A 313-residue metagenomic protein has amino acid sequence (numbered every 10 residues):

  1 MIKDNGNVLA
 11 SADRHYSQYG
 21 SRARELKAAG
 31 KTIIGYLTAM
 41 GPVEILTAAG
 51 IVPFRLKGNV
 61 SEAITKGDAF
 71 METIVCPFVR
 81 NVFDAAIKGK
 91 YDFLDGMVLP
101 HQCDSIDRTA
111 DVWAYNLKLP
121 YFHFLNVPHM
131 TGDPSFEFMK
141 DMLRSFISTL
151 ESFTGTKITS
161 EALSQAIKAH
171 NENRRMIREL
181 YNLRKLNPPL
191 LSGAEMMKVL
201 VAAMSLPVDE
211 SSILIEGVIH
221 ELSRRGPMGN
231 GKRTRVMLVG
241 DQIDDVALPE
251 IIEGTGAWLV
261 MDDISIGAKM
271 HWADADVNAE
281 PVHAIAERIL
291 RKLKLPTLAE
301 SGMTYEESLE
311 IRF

Functional and structural regions predicted by a protein language model:
M1-T32, R144, S148-D274: A charged, amphipathic alpha-helical module
G6-N7, D13-K27, K31-E44, A63-D68 (+2 more regions): Metallocofactor- and cofactor-centric catalytic cores in central/energy metabolism, strongly enriched
T32, I51, L119-P120, A257: A structural micro-motif
A39-M40, I45-K57, G240-R312: Redox- and metal-dependent alpha/beta enzyme cores, enriched for Fe-S-associated oxidoreductases and cofactor-handling
V60-P77, M270-V282: N-terminal beta-loop-helix "entrance" segment that forms/cooperates in small-molecule cofactor or anionic ligand
F70-K88, T297-I311: Glycine-rich, highly charged phosphate/nucleotide-binding loops
P77-N81, D141-L150, A279-R291: A polyampholytic, Gly/Pro-enriched intrinsically disordered region
N81-S152: Acidic/His-rich segments in extracytoplasmic proteins that coordinate ligands and/or metal ions
